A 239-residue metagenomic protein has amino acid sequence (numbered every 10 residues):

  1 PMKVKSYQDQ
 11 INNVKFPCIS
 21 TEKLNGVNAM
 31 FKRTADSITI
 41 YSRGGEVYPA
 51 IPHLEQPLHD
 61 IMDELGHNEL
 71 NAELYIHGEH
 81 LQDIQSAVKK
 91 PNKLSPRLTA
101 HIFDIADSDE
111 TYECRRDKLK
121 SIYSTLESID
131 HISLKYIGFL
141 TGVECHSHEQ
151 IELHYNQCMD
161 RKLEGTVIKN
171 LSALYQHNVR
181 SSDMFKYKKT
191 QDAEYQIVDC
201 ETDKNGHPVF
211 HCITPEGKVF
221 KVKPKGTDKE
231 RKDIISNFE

Functional and structural regions predicted by a protein language model:
M2-V4, Q8-F16, E194-Q196: Short Pro/Gly-enriched beta-strand edge/turn motifs at strand-loop
K3, S20, I213-P215: Acidic, glycine-rich two-metal-ion catalytic cores of nucleic acid-processing enzymes
K3-D9, L81-S86, H146-E152: Short, motif-level signal for alpha-helix interfacial/capping segments enriched in acidic residues and aromatics/proline
Q10-H131: Covalent nucleotidyltransferase
V27-K32, S37-H67, A72, V179-E239: Classical nucleotidyltransferase
A106-S108, S172-A173, T202-D203: Short acidic/polar capping segments at secondary-structure boundaries
S133-V143: Conserved alpha/beta enzyme-core scaffolds, especially Rossmann-like or related mixed alpha/beta domains that build
G142-Q191: Amphipathic alpha-helical
